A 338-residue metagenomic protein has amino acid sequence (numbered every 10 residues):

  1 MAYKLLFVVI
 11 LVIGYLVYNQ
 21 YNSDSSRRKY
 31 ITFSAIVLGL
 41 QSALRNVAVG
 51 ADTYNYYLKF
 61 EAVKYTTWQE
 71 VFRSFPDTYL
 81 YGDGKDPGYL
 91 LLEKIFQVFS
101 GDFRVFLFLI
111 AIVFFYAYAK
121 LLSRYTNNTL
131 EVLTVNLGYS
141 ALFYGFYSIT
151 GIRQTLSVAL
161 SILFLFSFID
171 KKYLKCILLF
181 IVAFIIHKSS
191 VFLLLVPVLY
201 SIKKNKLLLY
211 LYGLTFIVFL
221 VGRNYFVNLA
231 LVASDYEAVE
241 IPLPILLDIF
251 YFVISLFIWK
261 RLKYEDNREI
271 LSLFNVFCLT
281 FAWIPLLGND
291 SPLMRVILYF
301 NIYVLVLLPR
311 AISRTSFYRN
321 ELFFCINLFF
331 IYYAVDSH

Functional and structural regions predicted by a protein language model:
M1-L38: Start-transfer (signal-anchor) and selected internal transmembrane alpha helices of multi-pass inner/ER membrane
R28-A35, S42-E70: Extracytoplasmic loop-helix module adjacent to an early transmembrane segment
K29, L122-A141: Transmembrane-helix signature of polytopic, membrane-embedded enzymes that assemble or transfer cell-envelope glycans
Y54, L58-A62, Q69-G101: Short hydrophobic/aromatic helix or loop-helix immediately within or flanking a transmembrane segment in polytopic
Y54-Y57, V63-W68, L90, F192-Y303: Alpha-helical transmembrane segments and terminal signal-anchor/GPI-anchor hydrophobic tails, characterized by long
L109-T126: Transmembrane-helix motifs of polytopic, lipid-linked glycan transferases
N136-L137, Y147-I162: Multi-pass, polyprenyl lipid-linked donor-dependent membrane glycosyltransferases
S161-L174: Membrane-interface transmembrane helices that cradle and orient dolichyl/undecaprenyl
